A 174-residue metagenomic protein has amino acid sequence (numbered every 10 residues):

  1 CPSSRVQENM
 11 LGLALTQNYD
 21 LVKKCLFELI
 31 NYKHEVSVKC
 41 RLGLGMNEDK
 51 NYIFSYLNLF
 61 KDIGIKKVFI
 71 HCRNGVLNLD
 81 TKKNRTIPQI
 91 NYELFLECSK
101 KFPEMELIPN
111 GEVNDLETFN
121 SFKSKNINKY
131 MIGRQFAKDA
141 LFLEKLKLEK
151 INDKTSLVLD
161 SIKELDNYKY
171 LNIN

Functional and structural regions predicted by a protein language model:
C1-L11, Y19-M105, S124-K125: Alpha/beta enzyme core
A14, H71, N84-I87, N110-E112 (+1 more regions): Glycine- and other small-residue-rich loops at beta-strand/loop junctions that grip anionic moieties
T16, R85, L148, N152: Charge-dense, low-complexity intrinsically disordered segments
Q17-N18, D139: Polar helix-capping/helix-linker motif
Y32-E35, K50-N58, I63-K67, E93-P109 (+1 more regions): Alpha/beta catalytic cores of nucleotide-metabolism and tRNA/nucleoside-modifying enzymes
